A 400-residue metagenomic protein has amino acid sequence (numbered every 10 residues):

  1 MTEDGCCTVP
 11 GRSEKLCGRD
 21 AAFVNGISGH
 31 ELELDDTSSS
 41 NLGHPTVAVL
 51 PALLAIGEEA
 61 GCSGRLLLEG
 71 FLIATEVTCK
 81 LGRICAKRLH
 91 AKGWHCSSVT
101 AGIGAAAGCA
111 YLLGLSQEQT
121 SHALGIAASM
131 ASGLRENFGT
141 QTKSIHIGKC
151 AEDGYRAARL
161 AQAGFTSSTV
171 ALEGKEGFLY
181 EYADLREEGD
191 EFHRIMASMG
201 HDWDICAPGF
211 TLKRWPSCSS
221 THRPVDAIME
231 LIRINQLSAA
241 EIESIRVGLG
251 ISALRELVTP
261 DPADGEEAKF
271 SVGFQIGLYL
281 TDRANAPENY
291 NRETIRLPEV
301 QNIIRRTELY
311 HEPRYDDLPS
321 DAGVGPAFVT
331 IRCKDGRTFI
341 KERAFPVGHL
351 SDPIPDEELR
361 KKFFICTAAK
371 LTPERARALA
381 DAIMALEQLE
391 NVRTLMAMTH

Functional and structural regions predicted by a protein language model:
M1-L42, G139-E152, R156-H400: Terminal-appendage/accessory-domain detector
F23-S63, V77, L81: Function-dense linear segments that define catalytic or interfacial modules in macromolecule-processing proteins
G29, A48-L50, A55, V77 (+3 more regions): Short connector loops/turns at beta-strand edges and beta->alpha or beta->beta junctions
S40-T46, W94-V99, R214: Short helix-coil transition sites and intra-membrane helix breaks within transmembrane domains of multi-pass
G43-V47, C62-R65, L72, N291-T294 (+1 more regions): Contiguous domain-boundary segments centered on the initiation and propagation of an alpha-helix
V47-A55, E76, T100, G104-G108 (+2 more regions): Short amphipathic alpha-helical face segments that pack within enzyme cores and frequently flank/anchor catalytic
G57-R159, A163, S168-E176: Glycine-rich, mobile lid/loop segments that gate access to catalytic sites or pores
